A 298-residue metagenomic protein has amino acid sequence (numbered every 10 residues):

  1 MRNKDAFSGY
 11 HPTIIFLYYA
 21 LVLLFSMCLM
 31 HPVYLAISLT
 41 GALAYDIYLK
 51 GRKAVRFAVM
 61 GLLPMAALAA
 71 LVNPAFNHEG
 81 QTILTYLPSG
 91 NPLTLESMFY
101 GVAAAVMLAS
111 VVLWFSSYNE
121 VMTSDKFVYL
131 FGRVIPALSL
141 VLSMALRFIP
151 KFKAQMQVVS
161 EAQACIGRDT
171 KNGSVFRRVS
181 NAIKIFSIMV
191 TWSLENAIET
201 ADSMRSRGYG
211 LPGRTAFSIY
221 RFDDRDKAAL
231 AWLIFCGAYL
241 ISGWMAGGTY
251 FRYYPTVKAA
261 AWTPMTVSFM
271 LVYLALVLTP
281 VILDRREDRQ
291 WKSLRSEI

Functional and structural regions predicted by a protein language model:
M1-Y19, H78-Y100, A260: Interfacial loop/helix-cap signal at membrane boundaries in integral membrane proteins
R2-I47, V158, A162-I298: Transmembrane alpha-helix interface motif
M30, D46-K50, N73, N77: Short helix-loop boundary/capping segments at the starts of domains
T40-K50, P64-A69: Alpha-helical transmembrane segments and their membrane-interface exit regions
G51-V59: Interfacial helix-loop-helix linkers and transmembrane-helix boundary segments in multi-pass membrane proteins
A58-F176, R289-I298: Juxtamembrane/interface alpha-helical elements of multi-pass membrane proteins
